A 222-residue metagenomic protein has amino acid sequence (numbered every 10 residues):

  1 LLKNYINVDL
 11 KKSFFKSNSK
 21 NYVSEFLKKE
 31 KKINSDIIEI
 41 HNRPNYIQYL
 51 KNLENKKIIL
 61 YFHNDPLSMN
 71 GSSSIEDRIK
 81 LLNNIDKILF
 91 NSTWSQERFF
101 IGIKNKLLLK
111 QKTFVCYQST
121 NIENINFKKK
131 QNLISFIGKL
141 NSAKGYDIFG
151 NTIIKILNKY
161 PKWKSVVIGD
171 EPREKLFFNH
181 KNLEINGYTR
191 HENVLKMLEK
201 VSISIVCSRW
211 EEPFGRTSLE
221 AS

Functional and structural regions predicted by a protein language model:
I40-N45, F62: Short His-centered aromatic/hydrophobic patch
D65-P66, W94-S95, K112-I125, P172: Short beta-strand->alpha-helix junction loop in the catalytic core of nucleotide-activated group-transfer enzymes
N70-S73, F100, F114-L133: Acidic anion/phosphate-binding donor-loop and adjacent secondary structure in glycosyltransferase catalytic cores
G71, R78, N83-Q111: A short, active-site helix/loop in glycosyltransferases that binds the activated sugar's phosphate group
L89, N126-K144, G150-I154: Conserved donor-binding/catalytic core segment of Leloir-type glycosyltransferases
I137, G150, W163-F177: Glycosyltransferase donor-sugar binding loop
E174-L195: Nucleotide-activated donor-binding/catalytic signature segment of Leloir-type glycosyltransferases, i.e., the conserved
E199-P213: Acidic donor-binding loop of glycosyltransferase active sites
